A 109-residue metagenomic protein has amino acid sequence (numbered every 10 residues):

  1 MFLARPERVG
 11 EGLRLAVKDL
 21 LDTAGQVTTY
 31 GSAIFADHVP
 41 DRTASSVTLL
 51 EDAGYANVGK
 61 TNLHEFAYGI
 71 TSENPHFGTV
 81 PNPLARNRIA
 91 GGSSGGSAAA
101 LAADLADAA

Functional and structural regions predicted by a protein language model:
M1-A44, F66-Y68: Short, well-ordered alpha-helical
E7-V9, L49, Y55: A generic structural signal for short, solvent-exposed coil/turn residues that cap or connect secondary-structure
T43-E51: Short amphipathic alpha-helix adjacent to the substrate-entry channel of hydrolases
E51-A109: Short glycine/serine-rich loop segments
